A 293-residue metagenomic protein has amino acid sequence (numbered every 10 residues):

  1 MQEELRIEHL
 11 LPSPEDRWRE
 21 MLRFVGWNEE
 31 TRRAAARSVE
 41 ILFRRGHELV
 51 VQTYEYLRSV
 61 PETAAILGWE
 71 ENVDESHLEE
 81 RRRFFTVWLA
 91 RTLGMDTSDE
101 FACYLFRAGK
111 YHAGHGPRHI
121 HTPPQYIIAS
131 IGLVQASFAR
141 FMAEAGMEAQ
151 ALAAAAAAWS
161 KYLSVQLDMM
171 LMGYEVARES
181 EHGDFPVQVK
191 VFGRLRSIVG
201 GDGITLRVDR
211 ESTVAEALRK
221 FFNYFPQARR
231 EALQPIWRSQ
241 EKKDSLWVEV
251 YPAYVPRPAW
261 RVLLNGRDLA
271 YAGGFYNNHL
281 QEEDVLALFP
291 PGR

Functional and structural regions predicted by a protein language model:
M1-R33: Charged, compositionally biased N-terminal leader segments and the immediate start of the first structured element
Q2-E3, E15-W18, E148-D184: Short terminal or interdomain "cap/linker" segment that borders an active site or interface and mediates
W18-R23, F43-A143: Heme-based O2/NO sensor domains and their adjacent alpha-helical segments, primarily globin folds but also including
V39, F43, H47-V51, S160 (+1 more regions): Short amphipathic alpha-helical segments
R83, I128, G132, A157 (+2 more regions): Short, well-ordered alpha-helical segments
R91-M95, M169, K220, Y224 (+1 more regions): Phosphate/oxyanion-binding loops and surfaces in catalytic or ligand/nucleic-acid-binding neighborhoods
M142-G146, P291: Short beta-strand-to-loop transition segments that serve as allosteric relay/switch motifs in sensory/regulatory domains
E179-R293: Ubiquitin-like/PB1-type beta-grasp interaction modules and other compact soluble beta-rich domains
